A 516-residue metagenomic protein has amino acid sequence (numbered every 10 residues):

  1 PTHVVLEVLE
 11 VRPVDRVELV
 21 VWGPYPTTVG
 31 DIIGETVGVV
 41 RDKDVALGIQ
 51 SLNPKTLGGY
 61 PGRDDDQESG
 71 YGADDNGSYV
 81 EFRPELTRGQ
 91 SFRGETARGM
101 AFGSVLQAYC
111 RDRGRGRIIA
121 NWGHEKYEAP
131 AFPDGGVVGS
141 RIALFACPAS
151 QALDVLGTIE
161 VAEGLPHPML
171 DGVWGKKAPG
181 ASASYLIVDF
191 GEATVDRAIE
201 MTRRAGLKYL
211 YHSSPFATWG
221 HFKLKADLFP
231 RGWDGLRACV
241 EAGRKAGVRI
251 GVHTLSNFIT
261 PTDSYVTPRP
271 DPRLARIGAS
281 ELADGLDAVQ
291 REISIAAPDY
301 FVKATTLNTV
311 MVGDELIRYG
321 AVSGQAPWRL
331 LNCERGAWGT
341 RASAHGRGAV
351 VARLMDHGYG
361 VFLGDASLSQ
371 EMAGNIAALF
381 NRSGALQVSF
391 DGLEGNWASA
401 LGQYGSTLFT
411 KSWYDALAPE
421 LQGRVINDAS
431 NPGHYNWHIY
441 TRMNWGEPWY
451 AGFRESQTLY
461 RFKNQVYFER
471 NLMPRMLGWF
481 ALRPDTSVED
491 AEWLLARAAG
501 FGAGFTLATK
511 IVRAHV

Functional and structural regions predicted by a protein language model:
P1-L210, A242, A246-I250, L386-Q387 (+1 more regions): Carbohydrate-recognition beta-sandwich/jelly-roll modules in extracellular/periplasmic carbohydrate-active proteins
V8, G243, M372-A416, V425-N431 (+3 more regions): Active-site and adjacent substrate-binding regions of carbohydrate-active enzymes
L9-E10, V21, S214, V252-S256 (+4 more regions): Glycine-rich, histidine-containing beta strand-loop boundary motifs that form or position
E10-R12, P24-P26, S214-F216, A297 (+3 more regions): A mature extracytoplasmic/lumenal domain signature
V14-D31, Y300-E315, T340-Y359: Extended Gly/Ser/Thr-rich low-complexity repeat segments, especially those forming or decorating extracellular
V173-S280, M355-A378, R382-T407: Aromatic-lined carbohydrate-binding/catalytic grooves of carbohydrate-active enzymes
S256-A342: Autoprocessing Asn-cyclization modules and mimics
P261, Y265-G278, L354-E371, D415-A514: Glycan-recognition surfaces
